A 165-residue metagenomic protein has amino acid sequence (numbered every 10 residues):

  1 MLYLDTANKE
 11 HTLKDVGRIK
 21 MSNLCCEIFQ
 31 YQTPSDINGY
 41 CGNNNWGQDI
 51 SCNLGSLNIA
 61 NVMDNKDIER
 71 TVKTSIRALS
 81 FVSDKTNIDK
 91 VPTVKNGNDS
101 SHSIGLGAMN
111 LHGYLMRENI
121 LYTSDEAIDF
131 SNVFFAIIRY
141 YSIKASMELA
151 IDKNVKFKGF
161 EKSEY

Functional and structural regions predicted by a protein language model:
M1-N98, A108-E118: Function-dense linear segments that define catalytic or interfacial modules in macromolecule-processing proteins
T71, S103-G107, I138: Short, contiguous, pocket-lining structural segments that sit at or immediately flank catalytic/ligand-binding sites
V72-K95, I120-Y165: Internal maturation/activation junctions in enzymes
